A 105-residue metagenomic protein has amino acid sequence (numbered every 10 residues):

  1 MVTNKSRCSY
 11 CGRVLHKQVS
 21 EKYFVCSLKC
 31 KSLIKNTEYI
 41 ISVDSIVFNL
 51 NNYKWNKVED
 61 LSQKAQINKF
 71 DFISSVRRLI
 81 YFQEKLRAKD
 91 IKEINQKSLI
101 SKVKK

Functional and structural regions predicted by a protein language model:
M1-N4, K17-V19: Short, flexible, mixed-charge glycine/proline-rich loop motifs that serve as phosphate/nucleic-acid-contacting
C8-C11, C26: Short cysteine-rich clusters marking metal-coordination/redox-active sites
V14-H16, K31, K35: Short functional micro-motifs and their immediate structural scaffolds
E21-L33: Cysteine-rich micro-motifs
Y53-K57: Short capping segments at the starts of secondary-structure elements
K69-R78: Short amphipathic alpha-helical interaction segments
R77-K105: Charged low-complexity interaction tracts in eukaryotic proteins
